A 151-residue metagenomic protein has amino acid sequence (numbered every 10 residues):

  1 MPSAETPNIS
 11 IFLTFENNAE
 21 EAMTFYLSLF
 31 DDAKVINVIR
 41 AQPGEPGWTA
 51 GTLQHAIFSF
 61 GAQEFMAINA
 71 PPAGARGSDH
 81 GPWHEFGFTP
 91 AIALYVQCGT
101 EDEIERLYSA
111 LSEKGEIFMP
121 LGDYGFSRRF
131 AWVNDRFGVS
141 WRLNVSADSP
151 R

Functional and structural regions predicted by a protein language model:
M1-M119, W132-R151: Glyoxalase I/VOC metalloenzyme domain signal
T52, G125-R128: Short, small/polar residue-rich loop motifs at catalytic or cofactor-binding pockets
